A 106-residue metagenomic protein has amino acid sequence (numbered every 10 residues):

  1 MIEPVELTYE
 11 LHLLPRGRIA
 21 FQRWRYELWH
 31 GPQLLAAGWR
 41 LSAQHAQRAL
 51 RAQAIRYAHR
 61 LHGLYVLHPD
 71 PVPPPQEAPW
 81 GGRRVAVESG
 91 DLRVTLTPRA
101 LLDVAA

Functional and structural regions predicted by a protein language model:
M1-R23, P74-A105: Short N-terminal "domain-start" leader segments that mark the transition from disordered tails or signal peptides into
P32-L34: Residue-level signal for glycine
R40-L64: A short, charged, amphipathic alpha-helix used as a generic interaction element across diverse proteins
Y57-R83: Short glycine-rich, low-complexity/disordered patches
